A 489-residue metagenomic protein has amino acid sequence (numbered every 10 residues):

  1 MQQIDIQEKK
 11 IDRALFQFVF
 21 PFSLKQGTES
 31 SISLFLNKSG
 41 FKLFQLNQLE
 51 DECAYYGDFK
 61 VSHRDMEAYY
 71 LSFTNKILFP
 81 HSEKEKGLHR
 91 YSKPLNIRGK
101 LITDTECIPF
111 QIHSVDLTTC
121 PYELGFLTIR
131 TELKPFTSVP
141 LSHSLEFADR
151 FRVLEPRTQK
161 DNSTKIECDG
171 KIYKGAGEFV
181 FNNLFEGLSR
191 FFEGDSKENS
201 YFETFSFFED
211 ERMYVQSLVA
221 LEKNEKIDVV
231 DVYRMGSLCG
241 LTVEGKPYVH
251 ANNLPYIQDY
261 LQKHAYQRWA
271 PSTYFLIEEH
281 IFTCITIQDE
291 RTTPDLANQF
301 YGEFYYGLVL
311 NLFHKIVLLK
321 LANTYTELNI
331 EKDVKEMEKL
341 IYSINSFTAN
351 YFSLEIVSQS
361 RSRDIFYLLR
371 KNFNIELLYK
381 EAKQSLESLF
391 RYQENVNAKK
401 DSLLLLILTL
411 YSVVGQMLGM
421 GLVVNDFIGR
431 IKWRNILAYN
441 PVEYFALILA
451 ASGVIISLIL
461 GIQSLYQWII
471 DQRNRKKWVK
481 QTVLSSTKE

Functional and structural regions predicted by a protein language model:
M1-L221, K476-E489: N-terminal pre-transmembrane cytosolic regions of membrane proteins
D5-D12, F16-F18, E381-E489: Hydrophobic alpha-helical transmembrane segments and their immediately adjacent juxtamembrane loops
P135-F147, I316-L319, N323, I330-E336 (+1 more regions): Intrinsic-disorder/low-complexity, polar/charged segments
K197-L319, N323-T326: N-terminal extramembrane/targeting module of integral membrane proteins
V249-N253, I257-L261, I344-N350, Q359 (+1 more regions): Extended hydrophobic/Leu-rich segments
F300-Y301, Y306-G429, W433: Membrane-associated alpha-helical segments
